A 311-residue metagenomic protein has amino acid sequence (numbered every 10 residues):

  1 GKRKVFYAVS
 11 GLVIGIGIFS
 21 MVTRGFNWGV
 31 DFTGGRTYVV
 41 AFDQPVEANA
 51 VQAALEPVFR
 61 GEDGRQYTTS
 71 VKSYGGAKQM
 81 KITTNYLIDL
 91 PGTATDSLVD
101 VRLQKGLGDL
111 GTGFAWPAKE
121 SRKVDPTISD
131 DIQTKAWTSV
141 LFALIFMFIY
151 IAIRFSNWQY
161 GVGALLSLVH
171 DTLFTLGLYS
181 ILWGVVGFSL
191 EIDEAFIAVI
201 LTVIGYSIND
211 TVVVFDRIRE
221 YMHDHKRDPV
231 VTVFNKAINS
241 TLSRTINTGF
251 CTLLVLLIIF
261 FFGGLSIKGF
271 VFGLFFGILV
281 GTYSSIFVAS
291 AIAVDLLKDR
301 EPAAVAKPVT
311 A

Functional and structural regions predicted by a protein language model:
G1-A311: A structural signal for conserved, well-ordered secondary-structure elements that form binding/interaction cores
